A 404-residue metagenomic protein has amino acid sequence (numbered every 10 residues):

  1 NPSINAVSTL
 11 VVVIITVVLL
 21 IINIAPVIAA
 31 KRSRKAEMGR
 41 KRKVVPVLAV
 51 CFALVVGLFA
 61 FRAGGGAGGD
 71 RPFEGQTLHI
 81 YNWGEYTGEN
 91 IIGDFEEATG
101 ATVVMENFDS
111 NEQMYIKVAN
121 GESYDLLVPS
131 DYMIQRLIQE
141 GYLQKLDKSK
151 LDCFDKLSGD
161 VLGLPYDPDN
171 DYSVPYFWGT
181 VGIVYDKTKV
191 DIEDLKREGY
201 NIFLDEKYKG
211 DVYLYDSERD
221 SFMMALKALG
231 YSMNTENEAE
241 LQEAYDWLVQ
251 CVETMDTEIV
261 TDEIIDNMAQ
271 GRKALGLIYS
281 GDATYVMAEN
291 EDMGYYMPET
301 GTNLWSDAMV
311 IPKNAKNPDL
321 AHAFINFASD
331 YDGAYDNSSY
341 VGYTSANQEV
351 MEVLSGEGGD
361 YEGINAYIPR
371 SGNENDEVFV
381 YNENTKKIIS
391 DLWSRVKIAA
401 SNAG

Functional and structural regions predicted by a protein language model:
N1-V18, N23-I24, I28: Interhelical loop and adjacent transmembrane-helix boundary motif in polytopic membrane transport permeases
G68-E140, D266: Early extracytoplasmic/lumenal segment of secretory-pathway proteins
G69, E122-P129, Q144-Y185, N201 (+1 more regions): A structural signal for short loop-to-beta-strand junctions that line the ligand-binding cleft of periplasmic/secreted
Y132-Q144, Y166-L195, R219-L229, S306-V310: Periplasmic solute-binding protein
K156, Q242-C251, E289-K313, G359: Periplasmic-binding protein-like
L214-S217, S221, A225, L229 (+1 more regions): Ligand-binding pocket segment of bilobal, Venus flytrap-like solute-binding proteins
D266, P369-G404: Conserved C-terminal helix/tail region of periplasmic/extracytoplasmic solute-binding proteins
P312-N373: Mature extracytoplasmic/periplasmic domains
